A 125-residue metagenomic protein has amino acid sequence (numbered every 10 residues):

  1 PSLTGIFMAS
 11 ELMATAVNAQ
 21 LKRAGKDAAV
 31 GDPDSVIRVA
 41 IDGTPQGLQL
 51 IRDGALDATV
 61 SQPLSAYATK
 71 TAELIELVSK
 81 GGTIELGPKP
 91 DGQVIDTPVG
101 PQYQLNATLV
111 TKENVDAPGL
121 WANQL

Functional and structural regions predicted by a protein language model:
P1-L50: Hydrophobic alpha-helical
S2-L3, D27, L56-D57, E85 (+1 more regions): A general structural signal for well-ordered secondary-structure junctions
G5, A9-L21, R52, A58 (+1 more regions): Extracellular/periplasmic ligand-binding modules, especially the Venus flytrap/periplasmic-binding
G25-A28, G54, P118-G119, N123: Short glycine-centered helix-capping/turn motifs at secondary-structure transition points
S35, A55-L56, N106: A generic structural signal for alpha->beta connector loops
D42-G43, Q62, L109: Flexible, solvent-exposed loop/hinge segments that line or gate ligand/substrate-binding clefts
T44, S65, E113-V115: Short, solvent-exposed coil/turn elements at secondary-structure transition points
T69-L125: Hinge/cleft segment of the Venus flytrap/periplasmic-binding protein
